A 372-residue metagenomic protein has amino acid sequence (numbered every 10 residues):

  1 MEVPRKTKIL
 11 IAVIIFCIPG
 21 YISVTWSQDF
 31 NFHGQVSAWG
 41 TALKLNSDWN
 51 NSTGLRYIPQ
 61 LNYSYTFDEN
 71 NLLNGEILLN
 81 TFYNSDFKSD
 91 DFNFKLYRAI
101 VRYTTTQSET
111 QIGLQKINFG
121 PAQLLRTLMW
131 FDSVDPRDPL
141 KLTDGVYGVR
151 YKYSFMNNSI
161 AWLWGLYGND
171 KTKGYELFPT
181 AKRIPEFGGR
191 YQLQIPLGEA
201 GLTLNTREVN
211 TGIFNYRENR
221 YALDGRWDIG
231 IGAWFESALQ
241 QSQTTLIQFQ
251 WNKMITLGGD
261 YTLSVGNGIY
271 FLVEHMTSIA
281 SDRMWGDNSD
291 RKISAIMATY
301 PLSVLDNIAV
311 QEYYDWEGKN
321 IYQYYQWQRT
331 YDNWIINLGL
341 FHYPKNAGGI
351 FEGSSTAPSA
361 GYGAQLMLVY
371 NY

Functional and structural regions predicted by a protein language model:
W26-S47, L73-G75, S159: Transmembrane beta-strand segments of Gram-negative outer membrane beta-barrel proteins
F30, E69-G75, Q107-T110, N158-W162 (+6 more regions): Repeated loop/turn-to-beta-strand initiation elements of outer-membrane beta-barrel proteins
A38-K44, F67, L79-S85, T105-Q107 (+12 more regions): Transmembrane beta-strands of outer-membrane beta-barrel pores
W49-Y57, F92-Y97, T143-Y147, R183-F187 (+7 more regions): Residues that define the transmembrane beta-barrel architecture of outer-membrane proteins
P59-Y65, R98-Y103, V149-Y153, G189-L193 (+6 more regions): Residues on the lipid-exposed face of transmembrane beta-strands in outer-membrane beta-barrel proteins
S64-A161, L166, K345: Outer membrane beta-barrel
I195, R226-D315: Detector for outer-membrane/organellar transmembrane beta-barrel domains, recognizing the amphipathic beta-strand
R329, W334-I335, H342, P358-Y372: Outer-membrane beta-barrel "beta-signal"
